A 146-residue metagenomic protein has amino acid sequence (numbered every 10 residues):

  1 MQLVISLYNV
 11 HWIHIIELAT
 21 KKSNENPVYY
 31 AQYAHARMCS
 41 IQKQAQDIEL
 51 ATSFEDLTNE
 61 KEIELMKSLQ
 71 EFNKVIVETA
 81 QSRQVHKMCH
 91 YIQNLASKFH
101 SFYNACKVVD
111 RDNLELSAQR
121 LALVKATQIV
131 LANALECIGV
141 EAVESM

Functional and structural regions predicted by a protein language model:
M1-M146: Non-catalytic interaction-recognition regions
